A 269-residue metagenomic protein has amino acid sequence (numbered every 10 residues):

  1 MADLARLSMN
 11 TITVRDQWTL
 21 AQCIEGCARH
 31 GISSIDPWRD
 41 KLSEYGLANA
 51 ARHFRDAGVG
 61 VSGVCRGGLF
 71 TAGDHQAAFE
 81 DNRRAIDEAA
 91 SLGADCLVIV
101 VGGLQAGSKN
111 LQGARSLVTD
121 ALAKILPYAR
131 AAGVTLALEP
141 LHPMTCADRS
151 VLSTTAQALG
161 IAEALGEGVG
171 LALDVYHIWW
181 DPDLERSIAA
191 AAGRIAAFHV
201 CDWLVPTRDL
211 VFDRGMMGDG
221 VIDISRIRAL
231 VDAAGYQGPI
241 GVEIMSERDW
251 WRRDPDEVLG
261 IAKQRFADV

Functional and structural regions predicted by a protein language model:
M1-S8, T13-G31, R55-A57, D87 (+4 more regions): Histidine-acidic metal/acid-base catalytic patches
M1-T11, V61-L69, V101-Q105: N-terminal small/glycine-rich loop or linker at the start of catalytic domains across soluble metabolic enzymes
D3, G73-G170, W180-P182, R253-D256 (+1 more regions): Active-site acidic/histidine proton-transfer and metal-coordination neighborhood in alpha/beta enzyme cores
V14-T19, P37-N49, L69-A78, Q105-G107 (+5 more regions): Acidic-and-aromatic substrate-binding clefts and catalytic sites of carbohydrate-active enzymes
I35-D36, S62-V64, L97, L136 (+2 more regions): Hydrophobic residues within beta-strands of alpha/beta enzymes
W38-L97, G218-V221, L259, Q264: N-terminal hydrophobic targeting segments
A50-G68, V118-A132, A156-G166, I222-A229: Alpha-helix-loop-beta-strand connector modules within alpha/beta enzyme cores
